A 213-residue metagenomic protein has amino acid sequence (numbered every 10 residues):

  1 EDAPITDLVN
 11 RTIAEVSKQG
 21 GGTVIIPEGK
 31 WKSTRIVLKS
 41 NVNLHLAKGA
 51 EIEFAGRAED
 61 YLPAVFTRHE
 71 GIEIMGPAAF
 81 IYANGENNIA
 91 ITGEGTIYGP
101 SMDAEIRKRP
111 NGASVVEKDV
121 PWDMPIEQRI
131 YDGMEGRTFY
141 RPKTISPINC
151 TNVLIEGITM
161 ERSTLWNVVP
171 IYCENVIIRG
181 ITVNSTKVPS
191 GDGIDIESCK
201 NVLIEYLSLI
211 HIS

Functional and structural regions predicted by a protein language model:
E1-S213: Extracellular/periplasmic carbohydrate-active domains that bind, remodel, or depolymerize complex polysaccharides
